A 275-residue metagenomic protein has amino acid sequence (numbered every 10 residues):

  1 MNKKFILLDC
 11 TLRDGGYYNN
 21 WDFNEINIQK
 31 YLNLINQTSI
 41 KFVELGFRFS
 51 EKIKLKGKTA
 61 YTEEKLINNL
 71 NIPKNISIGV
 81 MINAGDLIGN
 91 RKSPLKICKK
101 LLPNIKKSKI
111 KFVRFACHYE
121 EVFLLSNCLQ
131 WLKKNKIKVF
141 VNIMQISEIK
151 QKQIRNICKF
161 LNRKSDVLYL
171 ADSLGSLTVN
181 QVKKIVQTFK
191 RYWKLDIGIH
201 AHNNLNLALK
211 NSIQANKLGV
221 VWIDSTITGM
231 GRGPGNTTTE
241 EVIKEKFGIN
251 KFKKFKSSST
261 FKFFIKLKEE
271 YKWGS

Functional and structural regions predicted by a protein language model:
M1-S275: Catalytic cores and adjacent flexible loops of soluble metabolic enzymes that perform enolate/carbanion chemistry on
